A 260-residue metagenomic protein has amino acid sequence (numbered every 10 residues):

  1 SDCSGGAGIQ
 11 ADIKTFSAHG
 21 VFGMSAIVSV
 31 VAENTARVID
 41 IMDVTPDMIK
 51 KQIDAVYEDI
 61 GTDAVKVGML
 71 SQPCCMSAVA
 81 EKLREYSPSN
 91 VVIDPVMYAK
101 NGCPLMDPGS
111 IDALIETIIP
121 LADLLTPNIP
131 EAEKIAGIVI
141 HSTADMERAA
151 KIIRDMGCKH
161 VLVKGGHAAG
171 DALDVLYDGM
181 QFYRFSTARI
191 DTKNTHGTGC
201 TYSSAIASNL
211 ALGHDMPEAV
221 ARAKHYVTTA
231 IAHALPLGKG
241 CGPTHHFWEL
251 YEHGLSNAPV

Functional and structural regions predicted by a protein language model:
S1-S4, F182-H196: Short pre-catalytic strand/loop immediately N-terminal to key active-site residues, enriched for Gly-Thr
T15, K134, T192-M216: Short, small-residue alpha-helix embedded
S17-K100: Conserved N-terminal subdomain of the carbohydrate kinase-like
H19-M24, F182-Y183, N209-A223: Phosphate-handling active-site elements
D43, P217-V260: Charged C-terminal helix
S77-Y86, L173, G179-F182, P217: Nucleotide and nucleotide-moiety/phosphate-recognizing core
P108-F182: Conserved phosphate/ATP/ADP-binding segment of small-molecule kinases
